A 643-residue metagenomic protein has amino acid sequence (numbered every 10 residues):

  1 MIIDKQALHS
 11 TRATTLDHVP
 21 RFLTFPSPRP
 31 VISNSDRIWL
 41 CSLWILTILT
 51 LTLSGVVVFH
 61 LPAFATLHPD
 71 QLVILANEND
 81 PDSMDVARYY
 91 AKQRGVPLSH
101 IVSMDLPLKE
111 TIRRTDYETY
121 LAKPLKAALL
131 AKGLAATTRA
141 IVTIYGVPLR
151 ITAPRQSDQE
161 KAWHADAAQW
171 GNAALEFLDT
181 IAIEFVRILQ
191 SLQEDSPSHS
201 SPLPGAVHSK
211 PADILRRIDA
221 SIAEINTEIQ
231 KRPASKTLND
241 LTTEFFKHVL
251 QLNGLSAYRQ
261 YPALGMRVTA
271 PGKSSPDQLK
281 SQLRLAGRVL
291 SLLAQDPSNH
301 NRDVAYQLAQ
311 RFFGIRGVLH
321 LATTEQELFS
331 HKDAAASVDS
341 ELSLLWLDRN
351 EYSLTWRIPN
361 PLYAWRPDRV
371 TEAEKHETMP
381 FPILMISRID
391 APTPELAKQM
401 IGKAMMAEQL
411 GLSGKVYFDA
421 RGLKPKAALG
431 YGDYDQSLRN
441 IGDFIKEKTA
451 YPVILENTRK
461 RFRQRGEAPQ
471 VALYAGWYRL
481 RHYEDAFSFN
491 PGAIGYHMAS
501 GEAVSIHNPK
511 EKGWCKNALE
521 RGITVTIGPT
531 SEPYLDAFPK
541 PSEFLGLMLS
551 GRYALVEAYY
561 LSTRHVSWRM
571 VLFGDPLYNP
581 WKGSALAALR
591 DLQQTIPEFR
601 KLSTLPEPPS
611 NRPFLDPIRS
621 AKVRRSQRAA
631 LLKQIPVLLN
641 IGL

Functional and structural regions predicted by a protein language model:
M1-I38: N-terminal secretory signal peptides that target proteins for export/translocation
D4-K5, S33, T47, A397 (+2 more regions): Generic cytosolic/nucleocytoplasmic N-terminal low-complexity/intrinsically disordered segments
T15, R21-F25, S35, V57 (+4 more regions): Residue-level detector of alpha-helical hydrophobic segments embedded in or interacting with membranes
P20, I32, C41, V57-F59 (+3 more regions): N-terminal non-cleavable signal-anchor helices
S42-V58: Bacterial N-terminal signal peptides
H60, L643: The two-metal-ion catalytic cores of nucleic-acid processing enzymes
L61-A65: Sec/Tat signal peptide C-region and signal peptidase I cleavage site
T66-I641: Cysteine-dependent hydrolase recognition
